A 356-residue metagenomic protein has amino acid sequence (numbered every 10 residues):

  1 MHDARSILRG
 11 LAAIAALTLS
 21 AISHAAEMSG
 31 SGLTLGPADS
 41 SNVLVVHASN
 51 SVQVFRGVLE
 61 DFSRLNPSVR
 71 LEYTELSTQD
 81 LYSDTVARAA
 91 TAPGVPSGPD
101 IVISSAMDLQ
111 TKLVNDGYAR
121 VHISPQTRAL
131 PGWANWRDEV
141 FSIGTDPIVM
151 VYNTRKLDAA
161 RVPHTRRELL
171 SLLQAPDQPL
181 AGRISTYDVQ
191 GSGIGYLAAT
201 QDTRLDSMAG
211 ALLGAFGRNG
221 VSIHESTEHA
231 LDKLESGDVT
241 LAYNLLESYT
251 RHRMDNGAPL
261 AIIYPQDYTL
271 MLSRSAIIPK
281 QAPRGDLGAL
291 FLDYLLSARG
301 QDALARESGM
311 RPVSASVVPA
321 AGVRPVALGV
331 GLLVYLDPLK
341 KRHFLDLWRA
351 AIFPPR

Functional and structural regions predicted by a protein language model:
A26-T111: Early extracytoplasmic/lumenal segment of secretory-pathway proteins
S49, R56, G98-P99, S105-E235: Extracytoplasmic ligand-binding site segments that recognize negatively charged/polar headgroups
V95-S104, T240-L245, A261-I262: Paired acidic/hydrophobic, glycine-rich loop segments that form the ligand-binding mouth/hinge of periplasmic-binding
D108-K112, E235, V239-P259: A ligand-binding cleft/hinge motif common to bilobed small-molecule-binding domains
G132, T145-D146, L212-G217, I223 (+1 more regions): Periplasmic-binding protein-like
V151-K156, A198-T200, L272-R284, A303-L304: A bilobed periplasmic-binding-protein/Venus flytrap-type ligand-binding module shared by bacterial periplasmic
P176-P179, L295-V317: Periplasmic-binding protein-like
V313-R356: An extracytoplasmic/periplasmic, membrane-proximal ligand-sensing/linker region
